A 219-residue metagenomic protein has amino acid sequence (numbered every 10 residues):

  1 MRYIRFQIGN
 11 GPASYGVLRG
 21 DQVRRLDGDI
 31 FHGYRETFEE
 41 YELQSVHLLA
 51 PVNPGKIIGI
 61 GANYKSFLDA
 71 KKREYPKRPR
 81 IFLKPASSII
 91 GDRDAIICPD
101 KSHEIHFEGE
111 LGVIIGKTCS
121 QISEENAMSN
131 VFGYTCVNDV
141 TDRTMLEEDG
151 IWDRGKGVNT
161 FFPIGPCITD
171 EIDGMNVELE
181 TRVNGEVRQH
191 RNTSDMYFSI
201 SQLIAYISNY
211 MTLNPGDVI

Functional and structural regions predicted by a protein language model:
M1-P79, I172: N-terminal non-catalytic cap/leader segment that marks the start of a structured domain
H47-L49, A70-K72, I96-I105, C119-N126 (+2 more regions): A generic local secondary-structure boundary/capping motif
H47-P51, F67, R143-I219: Catalytic-pocket segment enriched in acidic/His residues
N53, G59, H106-E108, N214: Residue-level recognition of short, solvent-exposed, well-ordered loop/turn junctions that link secondary-structure
Y75-D92, F107: Structural signature of FAD isoalloxazine-binding scaffolds in flavoprotein oxidoreductases
E108, G112-V137: RNA pseudouridine synthases
